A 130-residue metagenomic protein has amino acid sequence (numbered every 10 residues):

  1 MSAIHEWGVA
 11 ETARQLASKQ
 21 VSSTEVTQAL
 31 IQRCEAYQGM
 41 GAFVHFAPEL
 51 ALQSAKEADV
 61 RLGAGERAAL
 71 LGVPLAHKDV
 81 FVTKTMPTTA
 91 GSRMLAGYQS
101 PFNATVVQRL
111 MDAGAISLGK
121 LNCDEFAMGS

Functional and structural regions predicted by a protein language model:
M1-F46, L50-Q53: An N-terminal boundary/leader segment
I4, M40-F43, A58, M94-L95 (+1 more regions): Short clusters of hydrophobic/aromatic residues that line enzyme substrate/ligand-binding pockets
L16, C34, A58, A113-G114: Alpha-helix boundary/capping residues
T24-Q28, L52-A55, P74, V107 (+1 more regions): Hydrophobic face of alpha-helices
Y37, L71-S130: Short glycine/serine-rich loop/turn segments
S54-V60, G129: Short, basic phosphate-binding NTP loop
A58-P74: Immediate post-signal peptide segment of exported/extracytoplasmic ligand-binding proteins
